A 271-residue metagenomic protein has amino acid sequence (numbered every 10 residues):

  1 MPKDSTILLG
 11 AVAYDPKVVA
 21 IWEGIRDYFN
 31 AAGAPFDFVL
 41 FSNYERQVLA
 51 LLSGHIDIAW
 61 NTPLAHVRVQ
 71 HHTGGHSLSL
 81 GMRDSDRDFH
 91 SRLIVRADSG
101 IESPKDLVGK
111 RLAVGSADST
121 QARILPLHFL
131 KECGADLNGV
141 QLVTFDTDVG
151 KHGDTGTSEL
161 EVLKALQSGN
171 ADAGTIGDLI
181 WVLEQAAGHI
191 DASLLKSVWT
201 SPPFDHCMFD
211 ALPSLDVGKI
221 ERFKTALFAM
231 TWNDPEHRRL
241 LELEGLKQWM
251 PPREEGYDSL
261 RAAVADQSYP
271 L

Functional and structural regions predicted by a protein language model:
M1-H55, N61-L64, P235-L271: N-terminal hydrophobic or amphipathic helices and topogenic motifs
P2-A11, M82-R92, G139, V143-T155 (+2 more regions): Periplasmic-binding protein-like
F38-L49, L137-K164: Short helix-initiation/N-cap motifs at beta->coil->alpha
L51-L52, L107, L166-Q167: Hydrophobic residues within well-ordered alpha-helices
W60-G74, K131-E132, L160-A192: A ligand-binding cleft/hinge motif common to bilobed small-molecule-binding domains
V69-G100: Glycine/small-residue-rich loop that forms an oxyanion/phosphate-binding "nest" at active or ligand-binding sites
V95-L112, S116-A117, L137: Flexible hinge/capping segments at coil-to-helix
G115-K131, L183: Secondary-structure junction motif
